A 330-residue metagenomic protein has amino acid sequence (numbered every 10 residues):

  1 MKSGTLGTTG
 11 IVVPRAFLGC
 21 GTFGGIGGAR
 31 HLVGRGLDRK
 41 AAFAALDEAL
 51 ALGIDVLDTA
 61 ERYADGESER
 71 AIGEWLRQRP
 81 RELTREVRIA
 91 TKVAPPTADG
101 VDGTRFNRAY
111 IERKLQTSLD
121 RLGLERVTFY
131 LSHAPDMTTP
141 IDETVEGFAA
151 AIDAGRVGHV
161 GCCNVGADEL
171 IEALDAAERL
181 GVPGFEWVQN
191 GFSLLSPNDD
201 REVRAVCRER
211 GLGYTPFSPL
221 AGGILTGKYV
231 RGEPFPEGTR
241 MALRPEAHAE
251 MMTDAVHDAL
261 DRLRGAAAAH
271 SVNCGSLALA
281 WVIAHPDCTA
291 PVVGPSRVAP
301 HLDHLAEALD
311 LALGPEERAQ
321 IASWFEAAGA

Functional and structural regions predicted by a protein language model:
M1-V87: N-terminal binding-site loop/beta-alpha segment at the start of enzyme catalytic domains that lines or forms
I11-A16, G53-D55, R81-V87, L124-T128 (+5 more regions): Short, well-ordered coil/turn segments that N-cap beta-strands
I26-K40, T97-A109, H133-T139: Active-site mouth loops of central-metabolism enzymes
R35-A49, F106-L122, L170-D175: Short, acidic/polar
W75-R88, L119-G123, I152, L174-L180: Acidic (Asp/Glu)-rich catalytic clusters
T84-A98, V188-F192: A short, structured active-site edge motif that brings together acidic residues
L119-M137: Active-site groove signature of glycoside hydrolases
P135-A328: Beta/alpha (TIM)-barrel catalytic core signal, keyed to glycine-rich beta->alpha loops juxtaposed to Asp/Glu that bind
